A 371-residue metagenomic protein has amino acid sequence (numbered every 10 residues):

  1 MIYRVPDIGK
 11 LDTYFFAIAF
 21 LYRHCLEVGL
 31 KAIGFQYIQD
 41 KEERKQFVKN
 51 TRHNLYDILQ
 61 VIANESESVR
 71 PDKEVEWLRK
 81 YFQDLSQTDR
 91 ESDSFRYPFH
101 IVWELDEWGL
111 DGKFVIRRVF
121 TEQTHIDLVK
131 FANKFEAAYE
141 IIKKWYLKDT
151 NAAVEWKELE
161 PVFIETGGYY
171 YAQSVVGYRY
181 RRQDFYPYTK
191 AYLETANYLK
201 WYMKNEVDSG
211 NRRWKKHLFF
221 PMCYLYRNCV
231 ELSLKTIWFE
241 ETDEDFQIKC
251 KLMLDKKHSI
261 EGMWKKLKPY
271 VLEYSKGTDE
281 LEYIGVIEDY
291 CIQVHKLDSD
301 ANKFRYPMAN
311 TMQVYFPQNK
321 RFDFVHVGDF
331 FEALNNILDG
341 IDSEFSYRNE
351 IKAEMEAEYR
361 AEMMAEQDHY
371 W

Functional and structural regions predicted by a protein language model:
M1-W371: Domain-scale activation on soluble regions of proteins
